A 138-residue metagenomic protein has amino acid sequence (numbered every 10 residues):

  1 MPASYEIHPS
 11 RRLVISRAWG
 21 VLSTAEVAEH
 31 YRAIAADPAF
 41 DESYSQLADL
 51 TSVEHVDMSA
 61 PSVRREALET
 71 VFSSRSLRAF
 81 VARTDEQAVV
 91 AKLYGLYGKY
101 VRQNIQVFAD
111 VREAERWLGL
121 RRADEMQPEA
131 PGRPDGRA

Functional and structural regions predicted by a protein language model:
M1-A138: Amphipathic, Lys/Arg-enriched alpha-helical "gate/interface" segment within cytosolic domains that mediates
